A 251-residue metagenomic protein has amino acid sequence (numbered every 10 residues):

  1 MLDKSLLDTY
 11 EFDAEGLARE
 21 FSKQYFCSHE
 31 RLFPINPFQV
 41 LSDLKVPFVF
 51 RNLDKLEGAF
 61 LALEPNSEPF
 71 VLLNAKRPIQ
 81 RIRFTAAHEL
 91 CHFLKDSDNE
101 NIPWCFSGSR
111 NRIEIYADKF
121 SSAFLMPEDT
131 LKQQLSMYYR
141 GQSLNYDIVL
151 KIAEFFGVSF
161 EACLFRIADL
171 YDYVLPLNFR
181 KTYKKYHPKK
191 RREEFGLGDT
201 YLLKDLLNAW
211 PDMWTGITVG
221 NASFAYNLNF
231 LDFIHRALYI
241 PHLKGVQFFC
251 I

Functional and structural regions predicted by a protein language model:
M1-I251: Active-site hotspot residues in diverse enzymes, especially metal/ion-binding acidic/histidine motifs
